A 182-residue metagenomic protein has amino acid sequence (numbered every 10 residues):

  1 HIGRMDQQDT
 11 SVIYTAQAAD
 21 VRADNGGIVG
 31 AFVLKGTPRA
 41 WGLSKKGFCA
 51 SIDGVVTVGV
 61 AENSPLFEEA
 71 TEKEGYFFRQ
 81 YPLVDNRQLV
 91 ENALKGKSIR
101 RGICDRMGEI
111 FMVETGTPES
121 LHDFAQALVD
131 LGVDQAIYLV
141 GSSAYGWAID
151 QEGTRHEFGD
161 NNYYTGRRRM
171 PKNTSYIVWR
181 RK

Functional and structural regions predicted by a protein language model:
H1-K182: Gly/Ser/Thr/Pro-rich low-complexity, intrinsically disordered segments
